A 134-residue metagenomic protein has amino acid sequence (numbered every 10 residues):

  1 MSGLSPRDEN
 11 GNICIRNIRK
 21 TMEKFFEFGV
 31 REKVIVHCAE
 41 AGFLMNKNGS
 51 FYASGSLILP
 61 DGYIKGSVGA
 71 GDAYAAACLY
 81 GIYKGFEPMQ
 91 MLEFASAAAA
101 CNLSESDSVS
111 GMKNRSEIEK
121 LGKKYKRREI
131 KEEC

Functional and structural regions predicted by a protein language model:
G3-C134: Conserved phosphate-binding/catalytic region of the ribokinase-like
